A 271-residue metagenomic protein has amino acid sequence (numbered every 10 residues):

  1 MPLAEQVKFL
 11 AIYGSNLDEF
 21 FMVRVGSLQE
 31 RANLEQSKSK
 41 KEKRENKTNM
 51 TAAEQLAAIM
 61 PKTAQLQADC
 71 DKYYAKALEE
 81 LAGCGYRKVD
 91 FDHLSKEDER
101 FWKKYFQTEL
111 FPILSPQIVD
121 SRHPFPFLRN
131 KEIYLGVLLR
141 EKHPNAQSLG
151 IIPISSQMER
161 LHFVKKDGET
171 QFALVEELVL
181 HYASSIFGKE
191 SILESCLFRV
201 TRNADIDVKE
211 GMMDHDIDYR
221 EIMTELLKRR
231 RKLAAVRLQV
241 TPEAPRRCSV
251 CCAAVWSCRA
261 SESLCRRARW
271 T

Functional and structural regions predicted by a protein language model:
M1-T271: N-terminal non-catalytic structural scaffold regions of very large proteins
